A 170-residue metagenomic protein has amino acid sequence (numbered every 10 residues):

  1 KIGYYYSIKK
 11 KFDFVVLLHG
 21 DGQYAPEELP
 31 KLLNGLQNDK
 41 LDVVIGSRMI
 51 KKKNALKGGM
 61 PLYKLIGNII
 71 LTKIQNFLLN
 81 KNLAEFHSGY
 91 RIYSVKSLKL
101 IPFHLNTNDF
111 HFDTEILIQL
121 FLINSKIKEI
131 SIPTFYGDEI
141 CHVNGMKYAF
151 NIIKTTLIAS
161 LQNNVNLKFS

Functional and structural regions predicted by a protein language model:
K1-K9, F14, P26-F110, G137-I153: Acceptor/aglycone-binding surface of glycosyltransferases and processive sugar-polymer synthases
G22-Q23: Acidic metal-phosphate-binding loop of nucleotide-sugar-dependent transferases
N34-Q37, L79, L122, I158 (+1 more regions): Residues at helix-coil transition
K81-N82, H104-N108, L117-F135: Catalytic donor-sugar/metal-binding loop of nucleotide-sugar-dependent glycosyltransferases
S94-S97, S125-K126, T155, A159: Secondary-structure boundary/capping motif
T114: DNA-recognition element of transcription regulators
N151-S170: Terminal low-complexity segments of carbohydrate-biosynthetic enzymes
